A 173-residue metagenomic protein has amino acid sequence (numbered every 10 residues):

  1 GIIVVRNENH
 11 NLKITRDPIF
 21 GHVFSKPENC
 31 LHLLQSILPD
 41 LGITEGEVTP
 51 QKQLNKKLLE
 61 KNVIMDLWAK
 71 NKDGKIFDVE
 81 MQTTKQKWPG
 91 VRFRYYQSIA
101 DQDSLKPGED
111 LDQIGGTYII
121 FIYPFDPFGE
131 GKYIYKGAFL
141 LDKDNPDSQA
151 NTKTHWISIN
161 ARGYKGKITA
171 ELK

Functional and structural regions predicted by a protein language model:
G1-K173: Elongated, amphipathic alpha-helical interaction scaffolds
